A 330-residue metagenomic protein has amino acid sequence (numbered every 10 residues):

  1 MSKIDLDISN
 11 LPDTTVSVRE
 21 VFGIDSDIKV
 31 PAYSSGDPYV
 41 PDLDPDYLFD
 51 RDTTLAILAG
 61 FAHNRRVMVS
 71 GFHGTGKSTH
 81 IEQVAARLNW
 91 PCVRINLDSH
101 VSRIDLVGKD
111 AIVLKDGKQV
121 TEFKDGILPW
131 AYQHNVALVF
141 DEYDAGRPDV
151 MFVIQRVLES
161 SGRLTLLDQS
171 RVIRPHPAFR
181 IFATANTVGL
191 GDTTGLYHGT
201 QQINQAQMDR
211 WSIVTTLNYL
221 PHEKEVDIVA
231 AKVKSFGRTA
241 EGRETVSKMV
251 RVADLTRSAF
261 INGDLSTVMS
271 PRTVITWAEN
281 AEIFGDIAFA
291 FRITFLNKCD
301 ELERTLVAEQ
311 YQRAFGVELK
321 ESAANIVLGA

Functional and structural regions predicted by a protein language model:
M1-D37, T54, P221-H222, V226 (+1 more regions): Alpha-helical lid/collar subdomain of P-loop NTPases
M1-E241, R251: AAA+ P-loop NTPase catalytic core and its hallmark functional loops
